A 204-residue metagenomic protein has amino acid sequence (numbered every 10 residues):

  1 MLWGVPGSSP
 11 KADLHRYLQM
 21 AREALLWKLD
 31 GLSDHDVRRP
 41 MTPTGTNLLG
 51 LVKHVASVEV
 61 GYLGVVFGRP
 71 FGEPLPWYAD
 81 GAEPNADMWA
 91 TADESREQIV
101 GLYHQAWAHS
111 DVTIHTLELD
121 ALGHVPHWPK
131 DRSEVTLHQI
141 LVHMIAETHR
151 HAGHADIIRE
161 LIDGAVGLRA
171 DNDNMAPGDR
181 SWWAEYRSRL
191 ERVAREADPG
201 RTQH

Functional and structural regions predicted by a protein language model:
M1-V5, K11, H15-L29, D34-P84 (+3 more regions): Short, contiguous alpha-helical
S33, E94-I99, E118-L119, V135-T136: General structural signal for secondary-structure boundaries
G72, E118-G123: A Lys/Arg-rich helix-loop hairpin that forms a DNA/phosphate-binding surface
G72-D111: Helix-adjacent hinge/juxtasegments
H109-D120: Histidine/lysine/aspartate-rich catalytic loop segments that bind and position anionic ligands
